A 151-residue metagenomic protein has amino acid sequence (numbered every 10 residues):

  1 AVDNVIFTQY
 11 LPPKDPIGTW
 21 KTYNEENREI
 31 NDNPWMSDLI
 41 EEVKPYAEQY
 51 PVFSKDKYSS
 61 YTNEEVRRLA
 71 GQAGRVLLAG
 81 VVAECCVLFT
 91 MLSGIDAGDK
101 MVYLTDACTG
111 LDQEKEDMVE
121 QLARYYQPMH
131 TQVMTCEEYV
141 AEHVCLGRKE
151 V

Functional and structural regions predicted by a protein language model:
V2-D3, G98: Glycine-centered short loops/turns at secondary-structure junctions
N4-Y46: Short, surface-exposed acidic-centric catalytic microdomains
R28-V151: Active-site-adjacent betaalpha module
